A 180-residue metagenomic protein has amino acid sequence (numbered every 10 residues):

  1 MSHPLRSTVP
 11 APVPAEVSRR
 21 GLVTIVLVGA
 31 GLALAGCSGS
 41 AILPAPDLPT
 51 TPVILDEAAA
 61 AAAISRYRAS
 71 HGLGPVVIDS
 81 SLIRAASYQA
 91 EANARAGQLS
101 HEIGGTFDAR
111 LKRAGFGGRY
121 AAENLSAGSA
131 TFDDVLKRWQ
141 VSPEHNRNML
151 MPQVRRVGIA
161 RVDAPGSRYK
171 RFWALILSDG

Functional and structural regions predicted by a protein language model:
M1-G21, I25-A35: N-terminal secretory signal peptides
H3-R6, A130-G180: Disulfide-stabilized extracellular recognition modules
G31-L55: Bacterial Sec signal peptide processing site at the extreme N-terminus
P49, V53-N93: A short alpha-helix/helix-coil micro-patch that ends at or immediately precedes a cysteine
A59-A60, I78, I103, K112 (+1 more regions): Residue-level preference for nonpolar/small residues embedded in alpha-helices
S65, D108, N146: Short glycine-/small-residue-rich flexible loop motifs, especially phosphate/cofactor-binding loops
S70-R84, G97-G105, A122, N146-P152 (+1 more regions): Surface-exposed patches in mature extracellular/periplasmic domains of secreted proteins
R84-A130: Short, surface-exposed glycine/acidic/tryptophan-bearing loops
